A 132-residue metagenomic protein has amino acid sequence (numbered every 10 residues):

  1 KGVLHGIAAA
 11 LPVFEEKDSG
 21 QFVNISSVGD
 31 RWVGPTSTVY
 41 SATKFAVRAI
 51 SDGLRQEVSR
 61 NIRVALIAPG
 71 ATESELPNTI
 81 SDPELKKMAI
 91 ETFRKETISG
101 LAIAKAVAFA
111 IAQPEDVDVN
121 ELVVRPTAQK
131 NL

Functional and structural regions predicted by a protein language model:
I7, T43: Active-site helix of classical SDR
A9-D18: A short helix-coil junction within the Rossmann-fold of NAD(P)-dependent oxidoreductases
P12, D52, Q56-R60: Alpha-helical segment proximal to the catalytic Tyr-Lys
G20-F22, R48, V58-T72, D118-E121: Conserved Rossmann-fold SDR core element
S27: Residue(s) in the substrate-gating loop at a strand-loop-helix junction that position the organic substrate next
W32-T38: Active-site loop immediately N-terminal to the catalytic Tyr-X3-Lys motif of short-chain dehydrogenase/reductase
L66-I67, K86-L132: C-terminal helical subdomain
A71-I80: Short beta-loop-alpha junction of Rossmann-like oxidoreductase domains
